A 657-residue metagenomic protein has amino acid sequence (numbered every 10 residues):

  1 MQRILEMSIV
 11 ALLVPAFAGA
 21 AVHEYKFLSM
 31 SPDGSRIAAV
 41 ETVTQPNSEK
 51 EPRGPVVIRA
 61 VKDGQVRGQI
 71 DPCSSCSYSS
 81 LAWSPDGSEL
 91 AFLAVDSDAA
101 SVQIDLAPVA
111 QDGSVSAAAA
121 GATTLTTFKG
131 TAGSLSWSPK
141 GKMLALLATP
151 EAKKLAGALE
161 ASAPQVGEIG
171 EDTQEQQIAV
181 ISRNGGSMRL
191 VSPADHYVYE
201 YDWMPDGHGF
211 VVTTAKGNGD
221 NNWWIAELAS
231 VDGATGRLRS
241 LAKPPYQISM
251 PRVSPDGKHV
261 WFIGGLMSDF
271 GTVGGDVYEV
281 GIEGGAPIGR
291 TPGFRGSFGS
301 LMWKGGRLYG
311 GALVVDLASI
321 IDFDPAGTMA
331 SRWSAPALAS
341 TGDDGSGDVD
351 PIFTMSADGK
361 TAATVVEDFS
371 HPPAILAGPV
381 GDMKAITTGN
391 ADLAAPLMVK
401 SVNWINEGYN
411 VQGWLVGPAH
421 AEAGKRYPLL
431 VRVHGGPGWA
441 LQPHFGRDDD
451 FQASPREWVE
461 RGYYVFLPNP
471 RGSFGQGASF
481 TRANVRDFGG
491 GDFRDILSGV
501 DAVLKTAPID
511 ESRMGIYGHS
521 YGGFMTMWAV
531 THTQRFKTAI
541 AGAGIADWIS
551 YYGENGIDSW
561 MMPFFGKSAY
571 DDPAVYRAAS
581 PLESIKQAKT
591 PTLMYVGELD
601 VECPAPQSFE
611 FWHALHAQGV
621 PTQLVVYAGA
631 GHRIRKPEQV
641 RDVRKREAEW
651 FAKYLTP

Functional and structural regions predicted by a protein language model:
M7-A16: Bacterial N-terminal signal peptides
A21-G54: Beta-strand-rich domains and repeat architectures in extracellular enzymes and scaffolds, especially beta-propellers
S29-R36, S80-L90, L135-M143, Y201-V211 (+3 more regions): Blade-terminus and WD-like Trp-Asp/Gly-His loop motifs, strongest in beta-propeller folds
E41-P55, D71-Y78, L93-D105, T127-G133 (+13 more regions): A flexible loop/linker signature enriched in serine peptidases of the S9 family
V61-G64, P108-D112, S182-G186, D232-G236 (+3 more regions): Short loop/turn segments that connect beta-strands within beta-propeller blades
R67-D71, S116-T126, R189-S192, R239-A242 (+3 more regions): Beta-propeller fold detector
R290-G299, R332-P351, T387-A395: Conserved blade-ending motifs and adjacent loop-strand segments that build the rim/top face of beta-propeller domains
D348-P657: Serine-hydrolase catalytic core recognition
